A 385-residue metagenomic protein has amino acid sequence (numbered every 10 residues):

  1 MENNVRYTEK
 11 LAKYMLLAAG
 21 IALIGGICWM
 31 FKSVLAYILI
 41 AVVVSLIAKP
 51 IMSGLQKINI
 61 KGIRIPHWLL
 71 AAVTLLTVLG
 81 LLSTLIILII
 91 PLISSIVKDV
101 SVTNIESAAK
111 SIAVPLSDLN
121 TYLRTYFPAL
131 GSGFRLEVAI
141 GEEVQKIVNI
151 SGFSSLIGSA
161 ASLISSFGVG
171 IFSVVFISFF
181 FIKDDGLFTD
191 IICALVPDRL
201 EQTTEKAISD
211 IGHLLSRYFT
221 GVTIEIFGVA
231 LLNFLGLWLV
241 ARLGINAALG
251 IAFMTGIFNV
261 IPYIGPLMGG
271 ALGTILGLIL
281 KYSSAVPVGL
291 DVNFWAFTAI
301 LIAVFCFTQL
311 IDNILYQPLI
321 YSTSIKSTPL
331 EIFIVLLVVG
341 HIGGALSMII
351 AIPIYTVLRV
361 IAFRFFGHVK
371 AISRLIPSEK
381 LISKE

Functional and structural regions predicted by a protein language model:
M1-S95, D99, Y355-E385: Anchoring transmembrane alpha helix of integral membrane proteins
E2-Y14, E142-Q145, T220, V240-L243 (+1 more regions): Short, amphipathic, aromatic/basic-enriched membrane-interface segments that mark the entry/exit of transmembrane
V5, E9, G80-I86, I90 (+3 more regions): Membrane-helix interface and discontinuous TM-entry motifs in multi-pass inner-membrane proteins
L16-I24, I40, T74-L82, F153 (+4 more regions): Hydrophobic alpha-helical transmembrane segments of multipass membrane transporters and ion channels, focusing on
A41-A48, S178, M254-V260, I264 (+4 more regions): Hydrophobic transmembrane alpha-helices
K61-T74, S132-E137, E201-T204, N246-A247 (+5 more regions): Membrane-interface starts of transmembrane alpha-helices
A160-L276, L280-Y282, W295: Alpha-helical transmembrane segments and their immediate interhelical loop/hinge regions in multi-pass membrane
V286, L290-E385: Hydrophobic alpha-helical transmembrane segments of membrane transport and translocation systems, primarily multi-pass
